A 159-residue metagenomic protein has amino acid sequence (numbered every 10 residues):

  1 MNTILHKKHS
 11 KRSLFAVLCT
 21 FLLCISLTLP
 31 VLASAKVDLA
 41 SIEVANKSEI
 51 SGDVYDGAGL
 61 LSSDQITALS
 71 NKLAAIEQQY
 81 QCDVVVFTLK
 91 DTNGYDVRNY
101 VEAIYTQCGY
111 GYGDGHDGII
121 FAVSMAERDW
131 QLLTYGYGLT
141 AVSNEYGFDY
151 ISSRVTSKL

Functional and structural regions predicted by a protein language model:
N2-L159: A structural boundary signal for the start of the first folded domain, especially the loop/turn and N-capping region
